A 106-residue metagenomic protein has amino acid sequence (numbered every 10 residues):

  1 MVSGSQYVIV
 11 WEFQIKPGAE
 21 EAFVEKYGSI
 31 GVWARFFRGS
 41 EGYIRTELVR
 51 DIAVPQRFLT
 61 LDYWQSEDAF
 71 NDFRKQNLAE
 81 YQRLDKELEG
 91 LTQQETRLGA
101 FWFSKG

Functional and structural regions predicted by a protein language model:
M1-Y7: N-terminal leader/targeting helix
V2, G28-R45, Y63-L98: An amphipathic, aromatic/His-enriched active-site/gating alpha helix that lines ligand/cofactor pockets
Y7-Q14, R45-Q76: Short, well-ordered beta-strand segments in beta-rich or mixed alpha/beta enzyme and ligand-binding folds
I15, A19, R35-R38: Short coil/turn residues that cap or connect secondary-structure elements
G18-V24, A69-N71: Short, conserved charged micro-motifs
F101-G106: Short, low-order "capping/linker" segments at domain edges
